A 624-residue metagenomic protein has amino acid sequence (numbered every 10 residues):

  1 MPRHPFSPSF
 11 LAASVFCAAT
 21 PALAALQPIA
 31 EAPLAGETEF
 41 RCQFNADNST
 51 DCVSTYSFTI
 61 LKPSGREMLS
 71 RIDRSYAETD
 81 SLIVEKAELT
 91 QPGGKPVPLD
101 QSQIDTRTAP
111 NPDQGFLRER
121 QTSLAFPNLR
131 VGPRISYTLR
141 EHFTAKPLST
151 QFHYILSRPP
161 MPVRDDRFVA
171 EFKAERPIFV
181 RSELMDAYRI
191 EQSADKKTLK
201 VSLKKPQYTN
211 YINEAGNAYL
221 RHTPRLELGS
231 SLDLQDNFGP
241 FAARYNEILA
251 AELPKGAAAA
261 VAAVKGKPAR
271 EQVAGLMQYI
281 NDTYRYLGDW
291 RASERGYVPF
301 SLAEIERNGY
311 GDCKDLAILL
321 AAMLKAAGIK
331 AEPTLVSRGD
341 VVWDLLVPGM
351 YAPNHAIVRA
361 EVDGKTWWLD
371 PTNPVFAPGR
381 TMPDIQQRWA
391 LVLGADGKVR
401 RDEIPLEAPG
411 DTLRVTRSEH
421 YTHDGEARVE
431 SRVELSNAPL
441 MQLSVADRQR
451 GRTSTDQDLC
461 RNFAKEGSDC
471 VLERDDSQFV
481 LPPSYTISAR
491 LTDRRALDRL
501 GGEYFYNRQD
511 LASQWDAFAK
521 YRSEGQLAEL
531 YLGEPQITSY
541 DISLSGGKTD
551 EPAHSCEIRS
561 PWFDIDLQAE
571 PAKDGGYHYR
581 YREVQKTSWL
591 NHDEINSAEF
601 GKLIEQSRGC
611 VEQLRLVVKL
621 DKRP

Functional and structural regions predicted by a protein language model:
P2-L23: Gram-negative bacterial Sec-dependent N-terminal signal peptides
A24-P624: A sensor for short, sequence-defined functional sites
